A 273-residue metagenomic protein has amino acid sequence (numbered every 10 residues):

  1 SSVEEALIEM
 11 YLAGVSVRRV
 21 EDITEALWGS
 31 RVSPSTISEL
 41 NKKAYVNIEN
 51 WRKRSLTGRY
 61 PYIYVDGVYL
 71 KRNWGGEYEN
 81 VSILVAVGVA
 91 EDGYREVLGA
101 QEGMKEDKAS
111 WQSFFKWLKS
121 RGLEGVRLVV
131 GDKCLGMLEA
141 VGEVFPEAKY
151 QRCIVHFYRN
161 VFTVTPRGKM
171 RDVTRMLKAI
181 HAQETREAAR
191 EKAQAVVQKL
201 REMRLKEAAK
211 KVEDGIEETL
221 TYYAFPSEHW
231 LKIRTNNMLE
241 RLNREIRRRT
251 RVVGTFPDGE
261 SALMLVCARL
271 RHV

Functional and structural regions predicted by a protein language model:
S2-G14: Short, amphipathic alpha-helical "recognition" segments used to contact nucleic acids or chromatin
E4, V17, P34, S38 (+10 more regions): Amphipathic alpha-helical transducer elements in NTP-driven molecular machines
L12, A182-V273: Acidic/histidine-rich catalytic cores and adjacent linkers of DNA breakage/strand-transfer/modification proteins
R18-G29: DNA-recognition alpha helix
L27-V130, L135, E139, E143-E147 (+2 more regions): RNase H-like nuclease fold core
K42, G58, G93-E96, A109-K116 (+6 more regions): Conserved phosphate-chemistry cores used by DNA topoisomerases
G103, D172-M176, I180, E184 (+1 more regions): A short, charged helix-loop
L128-L135, A140-M176: Conserved beta-strand -> loop -> alpha-helix junction used to position metal-binding or nucleic-acid-contacting
